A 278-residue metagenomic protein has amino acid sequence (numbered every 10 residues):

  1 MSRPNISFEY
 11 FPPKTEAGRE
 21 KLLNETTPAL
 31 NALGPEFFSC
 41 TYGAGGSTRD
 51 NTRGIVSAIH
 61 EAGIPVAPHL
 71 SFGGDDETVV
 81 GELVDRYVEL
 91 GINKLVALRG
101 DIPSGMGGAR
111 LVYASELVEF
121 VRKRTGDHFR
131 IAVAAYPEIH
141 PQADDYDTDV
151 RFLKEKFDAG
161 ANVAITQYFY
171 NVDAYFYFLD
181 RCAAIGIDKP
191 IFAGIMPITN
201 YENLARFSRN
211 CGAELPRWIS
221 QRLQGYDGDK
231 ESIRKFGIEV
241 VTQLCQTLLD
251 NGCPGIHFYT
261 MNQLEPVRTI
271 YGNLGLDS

Functional and structural regions predicted by a protein language model:
N5-L22, V66-T78, A132-T148, G225-E239: Active-site mouth loops of central-metabolism enzymes
S7, S39, V96-A97, I165 (+1 more regions): Conserved beta-strand positions in the central sheet of alpha/beta enzyme cores
E9, F38, Y87, K156 (+3 more regions): Conserved, mostly hydrophobic/aromatic
Y10-P13, T41-G45, H69-D75, G100-I102 (+5 more regions): Active-site beta-loop-alpha junctions enriched in small/polar residues
E16-L30, T52, E77-D85, D145-E155 (+1 more regions): Short, acidic/polar
A17, Y113-Y136, I185-I238, Q243 (+1 more regions): Active-site pocket-lining/capping segments in soluble small-molecule metabolic enzymes
G18-R19, G46-A58, D76-E82, D101-R124 (+3 more regions): Active-site-adjacent beta->alpha loops and helix N-cap segments on the catalytic face of soluble alpha/beta enzymes
E25-T41: Catalytic domains of carbohydrate-active enzymes, especially glycoside hydrolases
